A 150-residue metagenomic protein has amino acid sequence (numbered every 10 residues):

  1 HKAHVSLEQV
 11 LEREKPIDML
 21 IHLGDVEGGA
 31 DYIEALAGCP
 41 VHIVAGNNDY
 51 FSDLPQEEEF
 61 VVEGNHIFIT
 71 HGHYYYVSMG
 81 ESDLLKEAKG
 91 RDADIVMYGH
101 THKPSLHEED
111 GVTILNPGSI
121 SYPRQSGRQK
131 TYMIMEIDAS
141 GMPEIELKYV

Functional and structural regions predicted by a protein language model:
H1-P40, D49-F51, P55-Q56, G127-T131 (+1 more regions): N-terminal active-site segment of His-dependent metallophosphoesterases
K2-S6, E27-D31, N48-D53, Y75-M79 (+2 more regions): Active-site environment of divalent metal-dependent phosphoester hydrolases
V5-E8, E63, K86-A93, L115-V150: Binuclear metal-dependent phosphoesterase catalytic core
M19-D25, H42-N47, F68-H71, I95-H100 (+1 more regions): Active-site neighborhood of phospho(di)ester-bond hydrolases with catalytic His/Asp-centered motifs
G38-P40, G64-H66, G111, M142-E144: A generic structural signal for alpha->beta connector loops
P40-D83, R91: Helix-adjacent hinge/juxtasegments
E59-V61, H107, E136: Well-ordered beta-strand positions
